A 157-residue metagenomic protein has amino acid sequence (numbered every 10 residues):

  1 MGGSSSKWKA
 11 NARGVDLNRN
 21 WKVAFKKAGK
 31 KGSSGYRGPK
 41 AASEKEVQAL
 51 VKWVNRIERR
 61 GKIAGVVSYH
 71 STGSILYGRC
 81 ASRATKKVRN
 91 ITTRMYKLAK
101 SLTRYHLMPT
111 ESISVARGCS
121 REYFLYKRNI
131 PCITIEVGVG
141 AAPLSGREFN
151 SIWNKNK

Functional and structural regions predicted by a protein language model:
M1-T85, K97, T134-L144: Active-site/substrate-binding loop(s) of hydrolase catalytic cores
S34, R83, F124, F149-I152: General N-terminal targeting signals
E44-V47, R89, T93, N150-W153: Non-membrane alpha-helical structural segments and their capping/turn regions in soluble enzymes
I75-A142: Catalytic cores of processing enzymes, dominated by hydrolases/peptidases, characterized by acidic/His-rich
L144-K157: His/Asp/Glu-rich mid-to-C-terminal helical/loop segments that flank catalytic regions of hydrolases
